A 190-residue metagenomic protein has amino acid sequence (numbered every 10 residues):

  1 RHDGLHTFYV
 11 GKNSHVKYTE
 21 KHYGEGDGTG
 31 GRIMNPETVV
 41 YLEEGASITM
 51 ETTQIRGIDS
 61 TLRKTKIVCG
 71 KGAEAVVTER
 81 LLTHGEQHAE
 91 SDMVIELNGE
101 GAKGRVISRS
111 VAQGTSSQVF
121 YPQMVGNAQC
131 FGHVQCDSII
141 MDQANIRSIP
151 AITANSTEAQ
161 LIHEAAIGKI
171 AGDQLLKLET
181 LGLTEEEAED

Functional and structural regions predicted by a protein language model:
R1-L183: Conserved beta-strand/loop scaffold segments within soluble protein domains that form the structured core and edges
E186: Active-site-proximal cofactor/substrate-binding loop regions of enzyme domains
E189-D190: Catalytic-core signal marking the mid-to-C-terminal active-site face
